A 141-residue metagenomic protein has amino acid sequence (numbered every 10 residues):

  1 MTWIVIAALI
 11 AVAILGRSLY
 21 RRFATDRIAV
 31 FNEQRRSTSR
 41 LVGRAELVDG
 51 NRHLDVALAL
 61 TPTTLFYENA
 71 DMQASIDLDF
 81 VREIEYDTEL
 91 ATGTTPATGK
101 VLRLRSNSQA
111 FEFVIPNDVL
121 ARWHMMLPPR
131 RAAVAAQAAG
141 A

Functional and structural regions predicted by a protein language model:
M1, L41-R44, D49-G50, A70-Q73 (+2 more regions): Generic structural signal for short, solvent-exposed loop/turn connectors between secondary structure elements
M1-A59: Anionic N-terminal interaction surfaces
T25, F80-A141: Acidic, Ser/Thr- and proline-rich intrinsically disordered linker/docking segments of eukaryotic scaffolds
V48-T92, A97-T98: Phosphoinositide-binding peripheral membrane targeting modules
